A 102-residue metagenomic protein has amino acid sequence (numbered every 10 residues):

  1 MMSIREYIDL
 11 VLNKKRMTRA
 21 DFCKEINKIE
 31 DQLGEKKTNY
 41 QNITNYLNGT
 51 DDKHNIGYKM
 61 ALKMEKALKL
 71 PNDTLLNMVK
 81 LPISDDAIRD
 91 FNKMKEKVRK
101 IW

Functional and structural regions predicted by a protein language model:
M1-Q32, R99: A short, Lys/Arg-rich alpha-helix, primarily the initiator
M1-S3, A61-P71: Glycine/serine-rich loop-strand microenvironments at binding/catalytic pocket rims
M2, R16, K37, N55-Y58: Non-catalytic, surface-exposed connector residues within folded enzymatic/regulatory domains
Y7, E25, Y46, K63 (+1 more regions): Charge-rich, solvent-exposed alpha-helical interaction surfaces
L12, L47-T50, M60, L68 (+1 more regions): DNA major-groove recognition helix of helix-turn-helix
R19, Y40, A61: Helix-turn-helix DNA-binding elements, focusing on the entry/boundary residues of the two helices that contact DNA
K28-I56, M78: Recognition helix of helix-turn-helix/homeodomain-like DNA-binding domains that insert into the DNA major groove
K66, N72-W102: Short, charged recognition helix plus adjacent turn of helix-turn-helix-like nucleic-acid-binding domains
